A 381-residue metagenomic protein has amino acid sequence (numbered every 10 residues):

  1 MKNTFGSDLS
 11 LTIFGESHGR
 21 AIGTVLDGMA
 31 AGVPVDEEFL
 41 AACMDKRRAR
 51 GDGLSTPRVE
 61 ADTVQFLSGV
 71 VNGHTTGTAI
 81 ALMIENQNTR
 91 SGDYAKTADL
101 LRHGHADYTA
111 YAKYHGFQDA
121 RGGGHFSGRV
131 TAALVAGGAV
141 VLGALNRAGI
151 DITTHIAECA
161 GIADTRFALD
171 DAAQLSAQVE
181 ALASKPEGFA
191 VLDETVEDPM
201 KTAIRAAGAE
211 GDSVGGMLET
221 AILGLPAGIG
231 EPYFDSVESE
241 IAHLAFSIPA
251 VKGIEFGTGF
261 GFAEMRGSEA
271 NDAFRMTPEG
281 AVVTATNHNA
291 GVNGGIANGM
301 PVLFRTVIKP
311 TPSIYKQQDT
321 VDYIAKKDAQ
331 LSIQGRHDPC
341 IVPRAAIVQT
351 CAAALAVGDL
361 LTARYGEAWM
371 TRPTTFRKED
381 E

Functional and structural regions predicted by a protein language model:
M1-R58: N-terminal, positively charged regions that mediate nucleic acid binding
S10, S313-E381: Internal helix-turn-beta structural module
S10-G15, Q118-V130, A227-E231, N287-V292 (+1 more regions): A short glycine/serine-rich beta->alpha loop
F14-R20, V135, G211-D328: Glycine-rich anion/phosphate-binding loop at the beta-strand->alpha-helix junction
R20-G32, G128-I150, D235-H243, M300-V302 (+2 more regions): Alpha-helical support elements that line or immediately flank enzyme active sites and cofactor-binding pockets
C43-T109: Glycine-rich, N-terminal phosphate-binding loop and its surrounding beta-alpha-beta segment
A98-G124, T320-H337: Short acidic, glycine/tyrosine-flanked loop/strand segments centered on an H-E-D-like triad
K113-Y233: Glycine-rich, mobile lid/loop segments that gate access to catalytic sites or pores
